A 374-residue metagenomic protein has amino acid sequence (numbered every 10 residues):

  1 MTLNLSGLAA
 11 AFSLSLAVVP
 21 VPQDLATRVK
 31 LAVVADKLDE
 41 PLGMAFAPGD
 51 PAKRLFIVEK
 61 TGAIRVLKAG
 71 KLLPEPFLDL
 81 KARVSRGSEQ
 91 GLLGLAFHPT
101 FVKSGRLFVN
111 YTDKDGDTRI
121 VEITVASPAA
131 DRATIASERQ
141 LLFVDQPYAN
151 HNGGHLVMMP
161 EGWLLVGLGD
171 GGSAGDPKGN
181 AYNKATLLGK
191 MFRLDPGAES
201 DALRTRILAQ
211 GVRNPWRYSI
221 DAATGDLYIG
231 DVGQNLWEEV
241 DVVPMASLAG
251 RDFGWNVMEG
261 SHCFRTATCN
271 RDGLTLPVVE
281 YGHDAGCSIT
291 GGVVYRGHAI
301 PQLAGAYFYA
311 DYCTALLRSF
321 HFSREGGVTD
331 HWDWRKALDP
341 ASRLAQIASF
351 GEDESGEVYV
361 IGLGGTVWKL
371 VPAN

Functional and structural regions predicted by a protein language model:
N4-A17: Bacterial N-terminal signal peptides
V19-G175, R217-I220, G225-W237, A285-R324 (+1 more regions): Acidic, Gly/Ser/Thr-rich repeat motifs that build Ca2+-stabilized beta-propeller blades
E75-Q90, A136-G153, L187, F192-L208 (+2 more regions): Surface-exposed loop and turn segments in beta-propeller and other repeat-based domains that flank or scaffold
I120-P128, N180-P196, V243-P244: Beta-propeller blade signature
G179-L187, L203-N214, S219, V232: Short, contiguous, pocket-lining structural segments that sit at or immediately flank catalytic/ligand-binding sites
L188, R193-D195, E199, G225-Y228 (+3 more regions): Sequence-structural signature of mature extracellular/luminal beta-sheet repeat domains, prominently beta-propellers
V212, G327-E354: Conserved blade-ending motifs and adjacent loop-strand segments that build the rim/top face of beta-propeller domains
A223-G260: Internal hydrophobic scaffold segments of catalytic domains
